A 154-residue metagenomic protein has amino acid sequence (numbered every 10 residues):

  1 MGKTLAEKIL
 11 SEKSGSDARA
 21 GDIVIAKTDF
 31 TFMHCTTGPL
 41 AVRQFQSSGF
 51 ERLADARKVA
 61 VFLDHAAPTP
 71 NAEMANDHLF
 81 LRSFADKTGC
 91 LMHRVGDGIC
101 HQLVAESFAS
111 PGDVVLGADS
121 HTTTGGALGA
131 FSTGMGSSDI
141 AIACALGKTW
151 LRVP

Functional and structural regions predicted by a protein language model:
M1-P154: Fe-S-dependent hydro-lyases/dehydratases of central metabolism
